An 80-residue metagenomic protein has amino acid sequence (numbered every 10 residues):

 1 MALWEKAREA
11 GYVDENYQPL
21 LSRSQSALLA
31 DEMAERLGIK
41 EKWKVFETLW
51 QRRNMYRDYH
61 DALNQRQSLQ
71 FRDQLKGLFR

Functional and structural regions predicted by a protein language model:
M1-R80: Flexible coil/loop and intrinsically disordered linker positions at secondary-structure junctions
